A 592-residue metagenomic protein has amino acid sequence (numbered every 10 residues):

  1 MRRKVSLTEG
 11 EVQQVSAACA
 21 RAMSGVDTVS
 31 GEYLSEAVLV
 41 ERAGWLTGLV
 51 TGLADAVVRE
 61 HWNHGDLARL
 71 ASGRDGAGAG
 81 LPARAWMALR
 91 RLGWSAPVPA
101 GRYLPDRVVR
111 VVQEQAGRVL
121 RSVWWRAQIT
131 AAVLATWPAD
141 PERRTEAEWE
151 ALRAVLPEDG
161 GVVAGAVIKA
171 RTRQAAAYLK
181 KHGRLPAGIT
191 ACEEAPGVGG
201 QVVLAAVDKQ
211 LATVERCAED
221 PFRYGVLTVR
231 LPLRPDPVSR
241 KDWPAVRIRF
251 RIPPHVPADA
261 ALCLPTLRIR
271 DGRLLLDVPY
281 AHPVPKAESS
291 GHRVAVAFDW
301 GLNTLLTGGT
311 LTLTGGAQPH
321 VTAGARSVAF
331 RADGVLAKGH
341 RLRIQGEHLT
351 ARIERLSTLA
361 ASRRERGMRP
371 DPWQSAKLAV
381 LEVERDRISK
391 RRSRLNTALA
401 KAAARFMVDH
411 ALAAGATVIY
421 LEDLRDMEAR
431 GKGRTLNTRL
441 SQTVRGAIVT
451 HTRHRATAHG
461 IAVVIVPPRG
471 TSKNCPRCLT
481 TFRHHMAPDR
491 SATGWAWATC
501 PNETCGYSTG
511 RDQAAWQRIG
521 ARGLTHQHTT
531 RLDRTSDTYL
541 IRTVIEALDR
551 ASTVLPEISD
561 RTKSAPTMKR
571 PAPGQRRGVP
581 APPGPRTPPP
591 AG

Functional and structural regions predicted by a protein language model:
M1-G592: Nucleic-acid substrate recognition interfaces
